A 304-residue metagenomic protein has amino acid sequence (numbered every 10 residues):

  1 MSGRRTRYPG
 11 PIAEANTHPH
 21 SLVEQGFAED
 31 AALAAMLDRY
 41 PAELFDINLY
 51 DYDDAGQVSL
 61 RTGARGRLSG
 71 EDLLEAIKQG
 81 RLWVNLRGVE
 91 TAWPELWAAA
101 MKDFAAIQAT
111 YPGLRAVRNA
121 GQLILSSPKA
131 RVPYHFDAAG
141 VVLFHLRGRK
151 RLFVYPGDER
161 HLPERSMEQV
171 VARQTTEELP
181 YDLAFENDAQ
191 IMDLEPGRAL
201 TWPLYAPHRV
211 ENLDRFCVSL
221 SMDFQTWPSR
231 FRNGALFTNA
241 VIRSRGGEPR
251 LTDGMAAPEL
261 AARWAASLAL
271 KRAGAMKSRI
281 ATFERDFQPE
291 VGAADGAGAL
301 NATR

Functional and structural regions predicted by a protein language model:
M1-R160, E164-V171, C217-S219, Q225-T252 (+1 more regions): N-terminal accessory scaffold of Fe(II)-dependent oxygenases
R147-T201, A206-P207: Double-stranded beta-helix
L183-S244: Catalytic core of Fe(II)/2-oxoglutarate
